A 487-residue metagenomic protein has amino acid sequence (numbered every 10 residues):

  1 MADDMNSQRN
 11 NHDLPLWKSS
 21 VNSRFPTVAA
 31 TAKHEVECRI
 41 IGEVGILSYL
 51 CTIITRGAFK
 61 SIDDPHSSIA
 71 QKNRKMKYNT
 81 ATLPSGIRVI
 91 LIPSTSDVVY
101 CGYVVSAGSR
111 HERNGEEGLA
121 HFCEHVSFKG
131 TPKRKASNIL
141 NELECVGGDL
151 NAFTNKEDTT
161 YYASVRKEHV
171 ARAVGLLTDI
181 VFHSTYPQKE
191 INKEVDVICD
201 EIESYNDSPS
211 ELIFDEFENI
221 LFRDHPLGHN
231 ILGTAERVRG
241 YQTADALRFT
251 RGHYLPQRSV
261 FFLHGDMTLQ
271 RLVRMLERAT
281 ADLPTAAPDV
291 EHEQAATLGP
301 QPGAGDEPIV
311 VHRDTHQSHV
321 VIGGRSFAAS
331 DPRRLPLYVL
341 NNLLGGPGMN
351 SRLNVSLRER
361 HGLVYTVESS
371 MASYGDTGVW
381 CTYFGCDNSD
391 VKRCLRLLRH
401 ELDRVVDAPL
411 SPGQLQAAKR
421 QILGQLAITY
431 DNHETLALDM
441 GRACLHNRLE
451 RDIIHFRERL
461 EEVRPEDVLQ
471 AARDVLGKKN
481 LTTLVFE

Functional and structural regions predicted by a protein language model:
D4-M5, R9-D13, F25-A29, K33: Alpha-helix boundary/capping motif
H12-L14, S23, L47-L50: Short hydrophobic targeting helices and cationic amphipathic motifs that mediate membrane/organellar targeting
P26-A32, G42-E43, I53-I54: Compositionally biased low-complexity segments, especially N-terminal hydrophobic helices that form the hydrophobic
K72-K77, T82, I139-E291, G299 (+5 more regions): Charge-rich, well-structured scaffold segments of protease-associated domains
G86, P93-L143, F217, P332-G345 (+1 more regions): Active/ligand-binding-proximal structured segments within catalytic/core domains that scaffold catalytic residues
P93-D97, G102-V104, P288-N350: His/Glu-based metal-binding/catalytic segments typifying zinc-dependent metallopeptidases
